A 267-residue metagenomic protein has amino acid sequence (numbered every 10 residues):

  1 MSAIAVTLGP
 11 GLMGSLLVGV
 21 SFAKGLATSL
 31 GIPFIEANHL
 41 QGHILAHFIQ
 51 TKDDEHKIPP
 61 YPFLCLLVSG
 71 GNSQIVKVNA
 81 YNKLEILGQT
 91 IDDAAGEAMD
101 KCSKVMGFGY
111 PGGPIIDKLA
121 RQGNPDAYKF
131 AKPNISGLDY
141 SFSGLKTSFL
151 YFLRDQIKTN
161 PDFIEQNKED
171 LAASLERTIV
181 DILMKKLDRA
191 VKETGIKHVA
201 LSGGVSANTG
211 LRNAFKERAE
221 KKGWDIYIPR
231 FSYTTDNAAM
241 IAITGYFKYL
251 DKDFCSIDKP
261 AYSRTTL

Functional and structural regions predicted by a protein language model:
M1-L8, T194-S206, Y227-R230: Short glycine-rich phosphate-binding loop at a beta-alpha junction
M1-T28: Short beta-strand-loop/turn "lid" adjacent to the catalytic site in phosphate-handling enzymes
E36-A37, V199, F215-I241: Conserved phosphate-binding/catalytic loops in two-lobed NTP-binding clefts
A37-F63, T244: Conserved phosphate-binding catalytic cores of ATP/NTP-utilizing and phosphoryl-transfer enzymes
Q41, N79-N124, K146-T147, Y151-D155: Glycine-rich phosphate-binding loop plus the immediately following alpha-helix
H43-L45, P229-L267: Glycine-rich phosphate-binding/hydrolytic loop that grips phosphoryl groups
C65, S73-K77: Short beta-strand scaffold segments in enzyme catalytic cores
K118-V199, N208-K222, Y249-K252: A contiguous, well-structured pocket-lining segment that forms one wall/lid of small-molecule binding clefts in soluble
